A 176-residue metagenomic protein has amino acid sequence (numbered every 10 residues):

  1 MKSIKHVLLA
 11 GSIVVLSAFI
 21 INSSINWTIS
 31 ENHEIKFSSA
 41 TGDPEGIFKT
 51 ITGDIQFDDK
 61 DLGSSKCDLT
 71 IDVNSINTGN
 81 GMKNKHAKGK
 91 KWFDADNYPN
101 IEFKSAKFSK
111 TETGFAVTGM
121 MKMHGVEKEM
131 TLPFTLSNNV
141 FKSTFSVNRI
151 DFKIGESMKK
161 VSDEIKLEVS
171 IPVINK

Functional and structural regions predicted by a protein language model:
M1-L8: Bacterial N-terminal signal peptides that target proteins for export
A10-A18: Bacterial N-terminal signal peptides
F19-K176: Low-complexity, acidic/polar, glycine-enriched regions of mature
